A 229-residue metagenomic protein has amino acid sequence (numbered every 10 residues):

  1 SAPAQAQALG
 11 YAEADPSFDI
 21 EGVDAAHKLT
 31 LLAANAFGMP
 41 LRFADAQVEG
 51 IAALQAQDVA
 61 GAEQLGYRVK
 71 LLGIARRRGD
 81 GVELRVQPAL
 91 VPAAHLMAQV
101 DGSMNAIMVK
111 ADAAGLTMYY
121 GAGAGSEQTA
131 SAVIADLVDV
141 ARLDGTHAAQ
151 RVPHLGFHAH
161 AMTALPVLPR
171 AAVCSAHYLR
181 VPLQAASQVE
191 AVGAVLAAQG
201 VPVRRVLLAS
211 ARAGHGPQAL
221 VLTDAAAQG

Functional and structural regions predicted by a protein language model:
A2-Q99, M104-A106, G125: Substrate-binding/catalytic subdomain of NAD(P)-dependent oxidoreductase enzymes
K70-L71, R85, M108, M118-Y120 (+1 more regions): Structured core elements
A93, L116-E127: Glycine-rich phosphate/pyrophosphate-binding beta-alpha loops
G102-M104, D112-A114, A172-A176: Short gly/pro-enriched beta-turn/loop segments at secondary-structure junctions
K110-T117, I134: An anion-binding loop in the catalytic cleft
S126-I134: Short, charged, low-complexity patches
L137-G229: A conserved regulatory-domain signal marking ACT and ACT-like small-molecule sensing domains and adjacent regulatory
